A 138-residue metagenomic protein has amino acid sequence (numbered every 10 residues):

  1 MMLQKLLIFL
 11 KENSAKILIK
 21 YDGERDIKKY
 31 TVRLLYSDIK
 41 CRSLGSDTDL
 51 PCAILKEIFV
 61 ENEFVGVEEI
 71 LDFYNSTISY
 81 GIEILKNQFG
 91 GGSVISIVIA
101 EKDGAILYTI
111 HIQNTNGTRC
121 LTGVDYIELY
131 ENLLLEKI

Functional and structural regions predicted by a protein language model:
M1-K16, L55, F59-I95, G117: Negatively charged, low-complexity tracts enriched in Asp/Glu with abundant Ser/Thr
E12, Y36-S37, N87, L135-K137: Generic detector of low-complexity/intrinsically disordered segments and short hydrophobic N-terminal stretches
Y21-R42, A100-G117: Short aromatic-glycine-(Arg/Gly/Cys) micro-motifs in beta-strand/loop hairpins
D26, I84, S93-I95, L107 (+2 more regions): Polar low-complexity intrinsically disordered regions enriched in Ser/Thr and small residues
I39-C52, N114-E128: A short, exposed loop/beta-hairpin motif centered on an aromatic-Gly-Thr core
T48, S79-E83, L129-Y130: Generic low-polarity alpha-helical segments
L50-E68, T122-I138: Repeat-associated, polar segments at repeat-unit boundaries in modular proteins
G90, Q113-T115, I138: Compositionally biased, intrinsically disordered low-complexity segments enriched in polar/proline residues
